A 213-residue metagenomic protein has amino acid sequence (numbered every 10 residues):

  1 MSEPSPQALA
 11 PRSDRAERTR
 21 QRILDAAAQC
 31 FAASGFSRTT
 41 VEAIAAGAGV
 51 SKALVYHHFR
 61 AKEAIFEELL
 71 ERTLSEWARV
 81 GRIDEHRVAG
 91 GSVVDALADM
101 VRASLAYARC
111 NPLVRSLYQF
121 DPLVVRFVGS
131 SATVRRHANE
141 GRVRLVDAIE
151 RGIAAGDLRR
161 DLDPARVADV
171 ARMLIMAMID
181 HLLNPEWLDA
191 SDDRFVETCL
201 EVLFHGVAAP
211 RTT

Functional and structural regions predicted by a protein language model:
M1-R18, R211-T213: N-terminal intrinsically disordered/low-complexity leader segments
R22, A26, C30-A64, E68-L69: Helix-turn-helix
L24, V94, A98, R102 (+4 more regions): An amphipathic alpha-helix signature
A32, R109, I153-A154: Alpha-helix C-terminal capping/helix-coil junction sites
E68, R82-V114, P164, A168-A171: Hydrophobic alpha-helical connector segments
E71-W77: Short, basic, alpha-helical segments at the C-terminal edge of helix-turn-helix-like DNA-binding modules
I83-D84, R102-R109, Y118-V125, E201-V207: Helix-loop "lid/cap" segments that line or gate small-molecule binding pockets
L113-F120, S131, R135, I153-E201 (+1 more regions): Hydrophobic/aromatic-rich alpha-helical bundle segments in the mid-to-C-terminal region
